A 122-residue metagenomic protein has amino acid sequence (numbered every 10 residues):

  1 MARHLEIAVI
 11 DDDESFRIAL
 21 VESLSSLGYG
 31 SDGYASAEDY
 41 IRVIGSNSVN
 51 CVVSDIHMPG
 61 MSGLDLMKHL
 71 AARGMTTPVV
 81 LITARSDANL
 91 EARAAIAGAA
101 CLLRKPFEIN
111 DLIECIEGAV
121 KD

Functional and structural regions predicted by a protein language model:
E14-D32: Two-component/phosphorelay signaling modules centered on CheY-like receiver
A35-S36, S62-D65: Acidic catalytic/metal-coordinating carboxylates
I44-N47, H69-T76, A97: Conserved phosphotransfer cores of two-component systems
N47-V53: Active-site beta3 strand of CheY-like receiver
D55, T83: Active-site residues of response regulator receiver
M58: Receiver (REC) domain active-site loop signature in two-component systems and cognate sites in sensor histidine kinases
D65, S86-C101: Alpha4 helix (beta4-alpha4-beta5 surface) of REC/receiver domains from two-component response regulators
F107-E117: C-terminal output helix
